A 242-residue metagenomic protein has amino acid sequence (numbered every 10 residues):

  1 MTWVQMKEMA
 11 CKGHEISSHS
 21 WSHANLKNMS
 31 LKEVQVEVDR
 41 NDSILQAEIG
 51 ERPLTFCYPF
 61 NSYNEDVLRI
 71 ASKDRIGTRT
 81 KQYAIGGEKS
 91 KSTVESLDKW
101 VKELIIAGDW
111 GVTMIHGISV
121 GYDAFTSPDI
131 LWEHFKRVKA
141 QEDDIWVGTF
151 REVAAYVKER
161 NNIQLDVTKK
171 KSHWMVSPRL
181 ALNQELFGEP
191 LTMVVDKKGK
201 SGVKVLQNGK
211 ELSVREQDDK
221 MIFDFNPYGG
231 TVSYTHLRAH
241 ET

Functional and structural regions predicted by a protein language model:
M1-G77, K81-E88, D109-V120: Metal-dependent polysaccharide deacetylase catalytic core of the NodB/CE4 family, i.e., the active-site-bearing domain
M6-M9, V34, L97, L131 (+2 more regions): Hydrophobic/aromatic residues in well-formed alpha-helices
Q46, S72, I76-G86, S92 (+2 more regions): C-terminal domain-boundary segment and adjacent tail
V101-W110: Anion-binding catalytic surfaces of enzymes that hydrolyze or transfer phosphate/sulfate esters
E216-V232: A surface-exposed beta-strand-loop module
T235-T242: Conserved small/polar residues in nucleotide/adenosyl-binding loops
